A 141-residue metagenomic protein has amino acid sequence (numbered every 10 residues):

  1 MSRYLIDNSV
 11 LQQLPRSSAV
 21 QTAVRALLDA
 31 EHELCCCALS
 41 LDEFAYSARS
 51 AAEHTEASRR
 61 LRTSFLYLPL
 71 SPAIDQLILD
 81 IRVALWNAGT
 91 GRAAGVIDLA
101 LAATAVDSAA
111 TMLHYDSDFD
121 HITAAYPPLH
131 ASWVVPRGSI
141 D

Functional and structural regions predicted by a protein language model:
M1-C36, Y46-R59, I140: Short, well-structured N-terminal submotif of metal-dependent ribonuclease cores
M1-R3, V106-D141: Acidic, PIN/NYN-like endoribonuclease modules and their adjacent C-terminal/linker elements
N8, A38, G95-L99: Conserved glycosyltransferase catalytic-site signature
L11, V20, L41-F44, D75 (+1 more regions): A generic structural signal for short hydrophobic patches within well-formed alpha-helices
A30-E31, T63-S64, A88, S108 (+1 more regions): Structured helix-beta-strand junction loops
A51-T55, N87, L129-W133: Short, hinge-like loop/turn segments at secondary-structure boundaries
A52-I74: Active-site-proximal, substrate-binding regions of enzyme catalytic domains and RNA-binding/basic surfaces
L66-L113: Active-site neighborhoods of divalent-metal-dependent phosphate/nucleic-acid chemistry enzymes
